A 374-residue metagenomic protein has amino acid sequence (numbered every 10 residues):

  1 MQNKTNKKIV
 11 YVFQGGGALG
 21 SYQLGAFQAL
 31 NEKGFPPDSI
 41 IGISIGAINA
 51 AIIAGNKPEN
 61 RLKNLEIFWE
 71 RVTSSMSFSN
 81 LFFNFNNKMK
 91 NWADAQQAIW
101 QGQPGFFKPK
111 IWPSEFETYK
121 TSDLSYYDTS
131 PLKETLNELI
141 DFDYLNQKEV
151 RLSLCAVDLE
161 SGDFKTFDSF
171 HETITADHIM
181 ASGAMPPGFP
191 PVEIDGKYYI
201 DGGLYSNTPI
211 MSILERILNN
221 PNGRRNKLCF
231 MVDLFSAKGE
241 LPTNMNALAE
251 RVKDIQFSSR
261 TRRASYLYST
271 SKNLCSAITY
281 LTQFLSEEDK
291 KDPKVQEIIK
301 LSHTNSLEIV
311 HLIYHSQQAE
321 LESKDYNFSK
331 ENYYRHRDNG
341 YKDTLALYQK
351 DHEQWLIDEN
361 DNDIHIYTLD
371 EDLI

Functional and structural regions predicted by a protein language model:
M1-K8, V157-E160: Small-residue-rich anion-binding loops in enzyme active sites
T5-V12, G17-Y126, S130, L136 (+5 more regions): Patatin-like phospholipase
I41, C155, L228-V232, E308-L312: Hydrophobic/aromatic beta-strand patches that form the interior of the parallel beta-sheet core in alpha/beta enzyme
P113-N222, M245-A247: Active-site gating loop/helix substructures
Y127, P131, L136, K272-I374: C-terminal helical/tail subdomains of lipid-metabolizing enzymes
L154-S161, S206, V232-K238, Y314-Q318: Glycine-rich beta-alpha junction loops
R224-A247: A short, conserved beta-to-alpha structural element at the edge of catalytic cores that scaffolds binding
T243-L285: Acidic, Ser/Thr-rich peripheral helices and adjacent loops at domain boundaries
